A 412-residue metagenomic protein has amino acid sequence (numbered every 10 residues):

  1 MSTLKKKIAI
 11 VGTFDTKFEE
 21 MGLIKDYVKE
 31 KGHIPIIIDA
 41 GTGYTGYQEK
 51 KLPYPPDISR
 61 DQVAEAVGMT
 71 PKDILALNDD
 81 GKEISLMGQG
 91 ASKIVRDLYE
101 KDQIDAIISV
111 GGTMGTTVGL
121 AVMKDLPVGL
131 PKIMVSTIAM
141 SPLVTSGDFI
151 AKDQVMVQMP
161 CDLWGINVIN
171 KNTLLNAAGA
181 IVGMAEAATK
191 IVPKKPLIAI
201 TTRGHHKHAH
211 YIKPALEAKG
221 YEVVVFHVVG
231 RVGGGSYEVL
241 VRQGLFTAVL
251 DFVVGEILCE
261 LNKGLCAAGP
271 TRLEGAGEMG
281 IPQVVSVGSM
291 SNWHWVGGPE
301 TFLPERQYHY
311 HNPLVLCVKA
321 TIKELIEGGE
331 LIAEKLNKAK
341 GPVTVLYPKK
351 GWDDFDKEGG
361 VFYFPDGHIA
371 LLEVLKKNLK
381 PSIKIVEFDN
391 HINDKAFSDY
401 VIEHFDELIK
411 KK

Functional and structural regions predicted by a protein language model:
S2-G46, A106, G115-D125, G129-M134: N-terminal phosphate-binding or glycine-rich loops at protein starts, especially the Walker A/P-loop of NTPases
K7-A9, T16-I36, G264-K412: C-terminal non-catalytic interaction/assembly regions of soluble proteins
T13-E19, D105-V118, A139, A199-H210 (+6 more regions): Gly/Ser/Thr-rich loops at beta-strand to alpha-helix junctions that form or flank small-molecule/cofactor-binding
K17-D26, I36, G43-D57, P193-R231 (+2 more regions): Glycine-rich phosphate/diphosphate-binding loop of Rossmann-like nucleotide-binding domains
K51-K101: Phosphate/nucleotide-donor binding subsite
L75, P142-R203, E327, E334 (+1 more regions): Cap/lid and interdomain-hinge subdomains that line or gate substrate/regulatory clefts in soluble alpha/beta enzymes
A106, V118-D148, M156-Q158, V224-V229 (+1 more regions): Short, acidic/small-residue loops that bind anionic groups at enzyme active sites
S109-V128, I212-K213, K357-F364: Short Gly/Thr/Asp-enriched flexible loops that form oxyanion-binding sites at enzyme active sites
